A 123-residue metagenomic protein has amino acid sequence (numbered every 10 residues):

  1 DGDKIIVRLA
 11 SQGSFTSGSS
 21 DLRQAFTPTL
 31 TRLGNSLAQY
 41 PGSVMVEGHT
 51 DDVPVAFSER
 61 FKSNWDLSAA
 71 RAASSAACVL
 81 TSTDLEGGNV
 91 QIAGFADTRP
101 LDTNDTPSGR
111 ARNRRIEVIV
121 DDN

Functional and structural regions predicted by a protein language model:
D1, L30-Q39: Short amphipathic alpha-helices and their capping/turn segments at secondary-structure boundaries
D1-R8: Short edge beta-strands and adjacent turn/loop segments
R8, S14-P28, H49-N123: Periplasmic OmpA-like peptidoglycan-binding domain that tethers envelope proteins to the cell wall
L37, P41-S43, G87, N113: A general structural motif
